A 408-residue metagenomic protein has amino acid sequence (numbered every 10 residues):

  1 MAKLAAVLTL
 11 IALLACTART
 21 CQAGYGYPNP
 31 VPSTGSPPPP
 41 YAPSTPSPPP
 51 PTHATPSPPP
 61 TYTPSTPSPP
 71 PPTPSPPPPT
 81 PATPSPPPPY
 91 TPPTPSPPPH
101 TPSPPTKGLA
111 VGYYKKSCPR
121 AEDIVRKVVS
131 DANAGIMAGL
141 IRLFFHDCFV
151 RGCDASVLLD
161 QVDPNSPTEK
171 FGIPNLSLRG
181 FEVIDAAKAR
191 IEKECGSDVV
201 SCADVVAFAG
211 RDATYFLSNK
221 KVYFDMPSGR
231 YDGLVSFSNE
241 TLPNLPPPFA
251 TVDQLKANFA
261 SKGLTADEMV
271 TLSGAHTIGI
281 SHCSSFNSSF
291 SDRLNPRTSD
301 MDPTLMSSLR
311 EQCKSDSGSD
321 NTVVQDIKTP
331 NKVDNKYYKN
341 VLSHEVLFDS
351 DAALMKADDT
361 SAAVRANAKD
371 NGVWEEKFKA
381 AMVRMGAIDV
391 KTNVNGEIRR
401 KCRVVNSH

Functional and structural regions predicted by a protein language model:
A2-P49, P56-P59, P77, P84-P87 (+1 more regions): Catalytic cores of secreted/periplasmic or lumenal enzymes
T45, P51-H53, T63-T66, T73: Intrinsically disordered, low-complexity, repeat-rich polar/charged segments
P71-P72, P89: Periodic short-repeat tracts
